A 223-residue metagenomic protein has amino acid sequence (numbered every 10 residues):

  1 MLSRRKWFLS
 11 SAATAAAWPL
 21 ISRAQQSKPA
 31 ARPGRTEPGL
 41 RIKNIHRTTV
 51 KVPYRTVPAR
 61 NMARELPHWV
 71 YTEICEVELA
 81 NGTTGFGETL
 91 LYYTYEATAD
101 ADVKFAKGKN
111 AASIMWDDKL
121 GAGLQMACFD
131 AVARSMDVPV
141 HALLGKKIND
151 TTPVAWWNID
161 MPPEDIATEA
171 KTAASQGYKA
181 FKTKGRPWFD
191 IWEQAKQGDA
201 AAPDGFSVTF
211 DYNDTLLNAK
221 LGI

Functional and structural regions predicted by a protein language model:
M1-L2: Secretory targeting signals
R5-Q25: N-terminal export signals
L20-A59: C-terminal segment of N-terminal export signals and the immediately downstream linker at the start of the mature
R35-L40, V138-N149: N-terminal amphipathic alpha-helix/helix-capping segment at the start of soluble metabolic enzymes
G39, N44-H46, E78-P139: Metal- or metallocofactor-binding catalytic centers and their adjacent structured scaffolds across diverse enzyme
A63-H68, M115-W116: Short Gly/Pro-enriched turn/cap motifs at secondary-structure boundaries
Y71-T72: Short, small/polar residue-rich loop motifs at catalytic or cofactor-binding pockets
G145, N149-I223: Metal-dependent enolase-superfamily TIM-barrel catalytic cores that perform enediolate-based chemistry
